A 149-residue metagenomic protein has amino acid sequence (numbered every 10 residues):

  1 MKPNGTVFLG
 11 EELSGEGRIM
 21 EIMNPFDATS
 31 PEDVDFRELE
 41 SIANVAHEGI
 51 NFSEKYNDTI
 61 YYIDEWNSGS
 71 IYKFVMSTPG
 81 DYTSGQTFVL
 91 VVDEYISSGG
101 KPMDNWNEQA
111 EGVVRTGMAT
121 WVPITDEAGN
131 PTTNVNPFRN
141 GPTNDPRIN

Functional and structural regions predicted by a protein language model:
M1-N149: Sequence/structural signature of beta-propeller domains
